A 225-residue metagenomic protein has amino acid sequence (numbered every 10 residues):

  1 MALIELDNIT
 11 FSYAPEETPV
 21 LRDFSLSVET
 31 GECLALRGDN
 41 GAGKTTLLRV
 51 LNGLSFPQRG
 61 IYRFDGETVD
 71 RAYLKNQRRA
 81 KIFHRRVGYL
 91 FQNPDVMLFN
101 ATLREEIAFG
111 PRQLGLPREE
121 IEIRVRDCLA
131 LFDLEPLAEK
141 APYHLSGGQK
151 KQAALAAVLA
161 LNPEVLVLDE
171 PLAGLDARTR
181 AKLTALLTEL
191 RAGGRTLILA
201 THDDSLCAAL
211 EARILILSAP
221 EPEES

Functional and structural regions predicted by a protein language model:
R37-D39: The feature captures the beta-strand-to-loop junction immediately N-terminal to the Walker
N52: Helix-to-loop junction immediately C-terminal to a conserved catalytic motif
G60-A72, F83: Conserved ABC transporter NBD signature motif
E119-L137: Conserved ABC ATPase "signature" region
A141-L145, Q149: Conserved ABC ATPase signature
L166-E170: Catalytic Walker B motif of ABC-type/P-loop ATPase nucleotide-binding domains
T201-H202: H-loop/switch region of ABC-family ATPase nucleotide-binding domains
